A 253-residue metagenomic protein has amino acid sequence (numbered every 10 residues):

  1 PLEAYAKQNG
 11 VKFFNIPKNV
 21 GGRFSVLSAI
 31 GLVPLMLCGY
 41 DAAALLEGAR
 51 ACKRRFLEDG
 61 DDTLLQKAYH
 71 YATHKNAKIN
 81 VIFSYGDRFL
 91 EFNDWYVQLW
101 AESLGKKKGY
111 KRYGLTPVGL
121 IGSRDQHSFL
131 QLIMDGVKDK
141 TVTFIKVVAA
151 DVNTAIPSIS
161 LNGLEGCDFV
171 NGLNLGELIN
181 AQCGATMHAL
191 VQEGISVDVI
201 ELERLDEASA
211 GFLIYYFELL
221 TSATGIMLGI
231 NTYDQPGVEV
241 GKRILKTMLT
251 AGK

Functional and structural regions predicted by a protein language model:
P1-V142, G237-K253: Active-site phosphate/pyrophosphate-binding segments
Y5-N9, S158-S160, Y215: Short, glycine/charged-enriched secondary-structure capping and boundary segments
K18, G22, D87-L90, E102 (+7 more regions): Flexible, active-site-adjacent loop/turn segments at secondary-structure boundaries
N93-W95, N153-S160, A210-L213: Short conserved micro-motifs at the rims of enzyme active sites and ligand-binding pockets
V118-D206: Helicase-primase coupling helices
L202, G211-K253: Generic C-terminus detector
